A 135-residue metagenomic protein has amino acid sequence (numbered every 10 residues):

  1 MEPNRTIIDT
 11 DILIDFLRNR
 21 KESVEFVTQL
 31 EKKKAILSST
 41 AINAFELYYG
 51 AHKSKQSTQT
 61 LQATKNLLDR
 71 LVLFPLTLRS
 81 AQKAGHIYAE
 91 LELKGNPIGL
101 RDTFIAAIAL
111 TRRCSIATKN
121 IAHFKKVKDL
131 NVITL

Functional and structural regions predicted by a protein language model:
M1-N4, A122, V132-T134: Short, C-terminally biased terminal segments at protein or domain edges
M1-S39, Y49-N66: Short, well-structured N-terminal submotif of metal-dependent ribonuclease cores
E2-N4, V72-A117: Active-site neighborhoods of divalent-metal-dependent phosphate/nucleic-acid chemistry enzymes
D9, T40, I98-G99, N120: Histidine- and aromatic-rich ligand-binding microenvironments
D9-T10, L47, A84, A109 (+1 more regions): Generic structural signal for small/hydrophobic residues in well-ordered secondary structure, especially within
I12-L13, N43, S80, I105 (+1 more regions): Alpha-helix capping/helix-boundary segments
D69, V127-K128: Short, structured coil segments at secondary-structure junctions
